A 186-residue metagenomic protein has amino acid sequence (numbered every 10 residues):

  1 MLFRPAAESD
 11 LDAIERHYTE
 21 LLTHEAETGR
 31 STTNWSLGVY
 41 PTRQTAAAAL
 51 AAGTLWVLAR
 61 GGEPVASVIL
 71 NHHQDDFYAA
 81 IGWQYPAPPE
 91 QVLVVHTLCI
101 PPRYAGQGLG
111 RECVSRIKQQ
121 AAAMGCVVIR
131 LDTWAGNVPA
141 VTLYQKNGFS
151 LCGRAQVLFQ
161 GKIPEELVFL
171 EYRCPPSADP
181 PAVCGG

Functional and structural regions predicted by a protein language model:
L2-R16, E25: A short beta-loop-alpha structural element at the N-terminal edge of CoA-dependent acyl/N-acetyltransferase catalytic
E15, L22-T45: Conserved GNAT-fold acetyl-CoA-binding loop/helix
T42-V57, H73-F77, V94: A short helix-loop-beta-strand connector motif used in the catalytic cores of GNAT acetyltransferases and, in some
G53-V68: Conserved beta-hairpin
I69-T97, A105, L158-G161: Conserved acyl-donor/pantetheine-binding loop and adjacent beta-alpha core of acyl/acetyltransferases and related
A87, W134-N137, Q145-N147, Q156-G186: C-terminal "cap" of GNAT-fold acetyltransferases
I100, G106-Q119, T142-K146: Conserved acetyl-CoA-binding loop-helix of GNAT-fold acetyltransferases
V114, A121-D132: Conserved GNAT acetyl-CoA-binding A-motif
